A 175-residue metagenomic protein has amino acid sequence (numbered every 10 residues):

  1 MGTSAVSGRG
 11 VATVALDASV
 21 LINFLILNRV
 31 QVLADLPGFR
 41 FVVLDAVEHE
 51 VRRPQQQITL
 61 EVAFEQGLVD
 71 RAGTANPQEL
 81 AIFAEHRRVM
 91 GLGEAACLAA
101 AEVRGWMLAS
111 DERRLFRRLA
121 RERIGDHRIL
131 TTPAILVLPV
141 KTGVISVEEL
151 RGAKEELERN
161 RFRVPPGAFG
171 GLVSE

Functional and structural regions predicted by a protein language model:
M1-A12, I22: Noncatalytic, typically N-terminal accessory segments of nucleic acid-processing enzymes and closely related
V6-V11, D35-P37, A100-V103: Flexible, charged surface loops at secondary-structure boundaries
T13-L16, N23-T74, L130-V137: PIN/NYN-family metal-dependent endoribonuclease catalytic core
V30, R104-A109, V140-E149: Short helix-capping/linker segments at secondary-structure and domain boundaries
Q56-T59, E85-V89, K141-E149: Short, surface-exposed amphipathic charged segments that create phosphate/polyanion-binding patches used for binding
D70-R104, D111: Helix-adjacent hinge/juxtasegments
E94-T132: Acidic, metal-binding active-site segment of PIN/NYN-like and related structure-specific nucleases
F116-E175: Acidic, PIN/NYN-like endoribonuclease modules and their adjacent C-terminal/linker elements
